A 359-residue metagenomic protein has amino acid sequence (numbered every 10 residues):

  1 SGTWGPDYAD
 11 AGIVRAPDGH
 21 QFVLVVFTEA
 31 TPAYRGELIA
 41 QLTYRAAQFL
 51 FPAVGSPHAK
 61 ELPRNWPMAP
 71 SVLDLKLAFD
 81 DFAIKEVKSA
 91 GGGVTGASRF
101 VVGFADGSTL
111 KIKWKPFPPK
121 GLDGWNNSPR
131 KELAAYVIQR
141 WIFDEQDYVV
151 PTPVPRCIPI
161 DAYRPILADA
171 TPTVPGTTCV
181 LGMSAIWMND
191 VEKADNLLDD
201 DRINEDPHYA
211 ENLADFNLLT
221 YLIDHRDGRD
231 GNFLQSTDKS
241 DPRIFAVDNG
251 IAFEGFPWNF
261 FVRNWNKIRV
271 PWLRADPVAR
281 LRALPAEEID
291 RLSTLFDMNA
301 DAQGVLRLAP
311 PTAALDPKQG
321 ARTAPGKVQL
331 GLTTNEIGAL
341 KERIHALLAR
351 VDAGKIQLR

Functional and structural regions predicted by a protein language model:
S1-E61: Structured C-terminal helix/loop/strand segments within mature extracytoplasmic catalytic/sensor domains
K60-R359: Phosphate/dinucleotide-binding and metal-coordinating scaffold of catalytic cores in nucleotide-dependent enzymes
